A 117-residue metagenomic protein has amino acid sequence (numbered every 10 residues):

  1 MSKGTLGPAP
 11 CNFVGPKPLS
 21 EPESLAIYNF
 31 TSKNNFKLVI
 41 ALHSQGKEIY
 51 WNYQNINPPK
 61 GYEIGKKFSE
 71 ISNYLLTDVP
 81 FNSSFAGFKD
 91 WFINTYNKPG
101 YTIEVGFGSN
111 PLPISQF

Functional and structural regions predicted by a protein language model:
M1-P59, E70, K98, T102-L112: Active-site/substrate-binding loop(s) of hydrolase catalytic cores
K67-F117: C-terminal regions of proteins
